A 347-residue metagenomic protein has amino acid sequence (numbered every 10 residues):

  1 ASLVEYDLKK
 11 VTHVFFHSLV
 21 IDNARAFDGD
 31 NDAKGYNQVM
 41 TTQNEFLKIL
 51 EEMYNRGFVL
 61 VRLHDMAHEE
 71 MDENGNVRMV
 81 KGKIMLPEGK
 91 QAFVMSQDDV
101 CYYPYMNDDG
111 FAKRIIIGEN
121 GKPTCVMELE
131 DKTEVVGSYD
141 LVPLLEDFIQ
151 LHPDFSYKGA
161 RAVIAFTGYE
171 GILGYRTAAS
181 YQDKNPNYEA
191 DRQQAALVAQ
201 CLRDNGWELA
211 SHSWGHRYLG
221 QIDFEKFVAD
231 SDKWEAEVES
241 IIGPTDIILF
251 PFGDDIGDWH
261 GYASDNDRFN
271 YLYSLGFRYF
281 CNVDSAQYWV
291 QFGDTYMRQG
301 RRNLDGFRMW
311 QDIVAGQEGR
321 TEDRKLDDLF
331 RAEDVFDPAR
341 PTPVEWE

Functional and structural regions predicted by a protein language model:
A1-L63, M79-M95, P104-N107, E208 (+1 more regions): C-terminal active-site subregion of NodB/CE4 polysaccharide deacetylases
K9-G29, A33, D72-M79, L86-F93 (+2 more regions): Metal-dependent polysaccharide deacetylase catalytic core of the NodB/CE4 family, i.e., the active-site-bearing domain
